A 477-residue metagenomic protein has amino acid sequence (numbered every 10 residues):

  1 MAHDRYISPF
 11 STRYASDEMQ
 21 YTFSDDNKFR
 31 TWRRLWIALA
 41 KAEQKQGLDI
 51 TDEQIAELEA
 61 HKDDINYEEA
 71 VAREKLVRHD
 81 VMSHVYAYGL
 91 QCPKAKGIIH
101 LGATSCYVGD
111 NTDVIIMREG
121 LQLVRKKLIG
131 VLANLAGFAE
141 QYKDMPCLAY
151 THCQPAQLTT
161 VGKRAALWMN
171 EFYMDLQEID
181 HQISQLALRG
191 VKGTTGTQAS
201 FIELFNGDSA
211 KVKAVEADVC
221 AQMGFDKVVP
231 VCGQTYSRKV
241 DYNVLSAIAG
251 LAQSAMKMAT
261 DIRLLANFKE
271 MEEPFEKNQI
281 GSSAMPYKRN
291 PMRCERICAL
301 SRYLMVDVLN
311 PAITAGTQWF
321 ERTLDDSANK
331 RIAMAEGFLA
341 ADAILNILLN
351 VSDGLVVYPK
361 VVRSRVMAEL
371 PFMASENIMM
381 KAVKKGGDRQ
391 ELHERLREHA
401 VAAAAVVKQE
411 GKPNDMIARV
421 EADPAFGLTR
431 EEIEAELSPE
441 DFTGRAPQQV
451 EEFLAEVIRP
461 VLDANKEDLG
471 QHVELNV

Functional and structural regions predicted by a protein language model:
M1-A199, F205-C220, G281-S282, M292-R296 (+4 more regions): A helix-coil-helix interface module used to build multimeric assemblies and to scaffold catalytic/cofactor sites
Q20-S24, E69-V71, Q279-A299, E321-E336 (+4 more regions): Short beta-alpha connecting loops at secondary-structure transitions that line or flank enzyme active sites
L39-A42, V124, L128-V131, L135-F138 (+14 more regions): Amphipathic alpha-helices that form helix-helix packing interfaces
E140-G162, E272-K288, E321-A328, D353-M373: Glycine-rich cofactor-pocket loops
A217-Q234: A short, charged helix-loop
T235-E270, Q279-A340: A conserved active-site cap/scaffold subdomain adjacent to cofactor or substrate pockets
E272, R395-A402: Active/binding-pocket-proximal capping segment
Y303-R389, R395: Long, amphipathic alpha-helical stalk/connector segments used for oligomerization, subunit docking, or mechanical
